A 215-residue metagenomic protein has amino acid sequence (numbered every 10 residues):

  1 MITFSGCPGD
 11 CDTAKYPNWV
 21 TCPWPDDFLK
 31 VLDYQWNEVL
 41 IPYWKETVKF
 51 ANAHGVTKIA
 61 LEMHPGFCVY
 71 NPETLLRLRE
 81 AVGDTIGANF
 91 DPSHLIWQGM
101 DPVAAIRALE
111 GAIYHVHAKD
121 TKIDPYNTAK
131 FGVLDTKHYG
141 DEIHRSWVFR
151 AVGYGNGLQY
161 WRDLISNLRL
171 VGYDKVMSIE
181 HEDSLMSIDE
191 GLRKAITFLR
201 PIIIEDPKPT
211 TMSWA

Functional and structural regions predicted by a protein language model:
M1-G87, D189: Active-site acidic/histidine proton-transfer and metal-coordination neighborhood in alpha/beta enzyme cores
I41, K45-A53, C68-A215: Histidine-acidic metal/acid-base catalytic patches
